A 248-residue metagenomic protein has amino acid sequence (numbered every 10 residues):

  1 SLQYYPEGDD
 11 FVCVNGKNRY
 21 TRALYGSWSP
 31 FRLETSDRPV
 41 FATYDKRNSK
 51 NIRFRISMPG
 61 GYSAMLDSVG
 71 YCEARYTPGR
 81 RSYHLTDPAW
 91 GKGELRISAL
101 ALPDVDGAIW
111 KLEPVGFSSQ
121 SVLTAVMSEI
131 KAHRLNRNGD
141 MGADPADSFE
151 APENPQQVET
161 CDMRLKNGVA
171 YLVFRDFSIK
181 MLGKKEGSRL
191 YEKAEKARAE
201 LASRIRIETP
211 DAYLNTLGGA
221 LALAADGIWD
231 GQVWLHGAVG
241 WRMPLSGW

Functional and structural regions predicted by a protein language model:
S1-L85, A170-P210: An extended acidic
L24, Y76, V105, M163-L165 (+1 more regions): Active-site-proximal structural scaffolding
G26, A42, P88, A108 (+8 more regions): Short, low-complexity intrinsically disordered segments
N48, A89-G91, D104-D106, V115-Q120 (+1 more regions): Short, solvent-exposed loop/edge-beta patches enriched in aromatic
S57, T86-P88, E113-V115: A generic structural motif
G61-P103, N215, G219-L223: Extended, loop-rich substrate-binding clefts of extracytoplasmic carbohydrate-active enzymes
I97-K185, E195: Polysaccharide-binding surfaces and accessory modules of carbohydrate-active proteins
G168, K196-W248: Substrate-binding groove/exosite segments of carbohydrate-active enzymes
